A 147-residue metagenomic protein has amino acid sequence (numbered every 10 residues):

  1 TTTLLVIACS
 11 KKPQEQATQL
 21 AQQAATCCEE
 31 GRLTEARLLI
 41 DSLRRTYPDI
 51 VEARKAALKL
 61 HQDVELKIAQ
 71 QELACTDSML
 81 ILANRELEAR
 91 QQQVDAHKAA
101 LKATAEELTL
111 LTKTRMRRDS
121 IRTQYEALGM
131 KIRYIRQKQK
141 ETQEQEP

Functional and structural regions predicted by a protein language model:
L5-A8: C-terminal motif of bacterial Sec signal peptides marking the signal peptidase cleavage site
S10-K55: Start-of-domain marker
R44-R45, N84-L87, V94, L101 (+1 more regions): A conserved position within tetratricopeptide repeats
P48-A57, R85-Q93: Boundary/linker segments of alpha-helical solenoid repeat arrays
I50-Q70, E107-L110, R117: TPR/TPR-like alpha-solenoid helical repeat scaffolds
H61-L87: Alpha-helical linker/edge segments of TPR/alpha-solenoid repeat scaffolds and analogous pre-/post-domain helices
K102, E107-P147: C-terminal amphipathic alpha-helix
